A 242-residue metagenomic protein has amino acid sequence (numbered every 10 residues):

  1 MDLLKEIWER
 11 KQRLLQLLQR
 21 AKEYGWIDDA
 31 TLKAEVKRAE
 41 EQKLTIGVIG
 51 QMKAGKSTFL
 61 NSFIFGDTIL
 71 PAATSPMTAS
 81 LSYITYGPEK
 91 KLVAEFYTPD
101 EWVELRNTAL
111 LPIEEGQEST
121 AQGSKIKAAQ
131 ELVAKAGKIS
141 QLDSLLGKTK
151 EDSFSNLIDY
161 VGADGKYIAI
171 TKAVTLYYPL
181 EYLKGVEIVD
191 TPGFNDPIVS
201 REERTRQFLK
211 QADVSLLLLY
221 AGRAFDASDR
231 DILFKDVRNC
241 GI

Functional and structural regions predicted by a protein language model:
M1-Y24: Charged, amphipathic alpha-helical linker segments immediately N-terminal to NTP-binding catalytic cores
W8, K33, K37-I242: Globular "head" domains of long coiled-coil molecular machines
L14-L15, W26-D28, L183-G185, A212: A short alpha-helix capping/helix-coil boundary motif
Q19, E23-W26, P197, Y220: Short, flexible helix-adjacent loops and helix caps
K22-I27, E115-S119: Charged, low-complexity interaction regions
